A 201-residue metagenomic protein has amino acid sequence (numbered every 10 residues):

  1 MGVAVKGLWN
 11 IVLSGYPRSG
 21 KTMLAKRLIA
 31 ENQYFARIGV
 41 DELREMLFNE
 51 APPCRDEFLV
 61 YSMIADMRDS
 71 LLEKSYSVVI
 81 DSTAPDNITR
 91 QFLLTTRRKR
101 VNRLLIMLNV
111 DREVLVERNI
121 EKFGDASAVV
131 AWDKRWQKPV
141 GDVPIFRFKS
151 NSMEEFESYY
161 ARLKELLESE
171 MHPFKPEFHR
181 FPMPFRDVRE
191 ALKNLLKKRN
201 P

Functional and structural regions predicted by a protein language model:
G2-K6, G141-P201: NTP-dependent small-molecule kinase module
N10: Walker A (P-loop) ATP-phosphate-binding motif of ABC ATPase nucleotide-binding domains
L13: Hydrophobic anchor at the beta1->P-loop junction of P-loop NTPases
Y16-P17: The conserved Walker
G20: Conserved glycine(s) of the Walker
M23-Y76: Conserved substrate/cofactor phosphate-moiety recognition/catalytic segment in nucleotide-dependent phosphotransferases
I80-R90: Acidic, metal-coordinating catalytic cores used for nucleic-acid/nucleotide bond scission and strand-transfer chemistry
R97-N151: A glycine- and Lys/Arg-enriched "phosphate-lid" helix/loop adjacent to the NTP-binding pocket of small-molecule kinases
